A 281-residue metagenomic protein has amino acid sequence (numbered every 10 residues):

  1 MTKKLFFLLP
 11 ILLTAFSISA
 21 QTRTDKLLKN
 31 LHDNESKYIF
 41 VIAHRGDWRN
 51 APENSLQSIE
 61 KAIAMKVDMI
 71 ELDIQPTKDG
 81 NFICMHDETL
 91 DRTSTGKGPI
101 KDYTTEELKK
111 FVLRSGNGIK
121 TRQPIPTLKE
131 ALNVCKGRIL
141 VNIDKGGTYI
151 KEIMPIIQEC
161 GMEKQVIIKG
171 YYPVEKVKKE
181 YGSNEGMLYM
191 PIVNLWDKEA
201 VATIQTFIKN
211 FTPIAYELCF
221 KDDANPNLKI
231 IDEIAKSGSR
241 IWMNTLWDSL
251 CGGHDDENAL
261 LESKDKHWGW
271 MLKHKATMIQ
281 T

Functional and structural regions predicted by a protein language model:
M1-T24: Bacterial Sec-dependent N-terminal signal peptides
A20-T281: Phosphate-group recognition and catalysis centered on beta-loop-alpha active-site segments
